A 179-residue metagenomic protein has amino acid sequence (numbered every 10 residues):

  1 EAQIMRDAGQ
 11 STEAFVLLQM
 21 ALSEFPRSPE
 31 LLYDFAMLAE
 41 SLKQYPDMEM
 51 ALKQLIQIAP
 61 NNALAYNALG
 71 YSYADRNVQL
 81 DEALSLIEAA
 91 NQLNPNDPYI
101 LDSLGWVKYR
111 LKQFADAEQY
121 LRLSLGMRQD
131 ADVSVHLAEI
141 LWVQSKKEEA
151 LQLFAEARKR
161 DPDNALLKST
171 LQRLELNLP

Functional and structural regions predicted by a protein language model:
Q3, M37, Y71-S72, W106 (+2 more regions): Residue-level recognition of tetratricopeptide repeat
D7-M20, S41-Q54, R76-A89, L111-L123 (+1 more regions): Structural signature of tandem alpha-helical TPR/SEL1-like repeats, specifically the intra-repeat loop/turn
E24-F25, I58, Q92-L93, G126-M127 (+1 more regions): Structural marker of alpha-solenoid helical repeat scaffolds
S28, N62, D97, D130-A131 (+1 more regions): Residue-level recognition of tetratricopeptide repeat
L31, A65, I100, V133-S134 (+1 more regions): TPR alpha-solenoid repeat register
A63-S72: Amphipathic alpha-helical repeat scaffolds of TPR domains
V78, A131, H136, W142-V143 (+1 more regions): Terminal, low-structured helical/coil segments at or just beyond the last alpha-helical repeat
